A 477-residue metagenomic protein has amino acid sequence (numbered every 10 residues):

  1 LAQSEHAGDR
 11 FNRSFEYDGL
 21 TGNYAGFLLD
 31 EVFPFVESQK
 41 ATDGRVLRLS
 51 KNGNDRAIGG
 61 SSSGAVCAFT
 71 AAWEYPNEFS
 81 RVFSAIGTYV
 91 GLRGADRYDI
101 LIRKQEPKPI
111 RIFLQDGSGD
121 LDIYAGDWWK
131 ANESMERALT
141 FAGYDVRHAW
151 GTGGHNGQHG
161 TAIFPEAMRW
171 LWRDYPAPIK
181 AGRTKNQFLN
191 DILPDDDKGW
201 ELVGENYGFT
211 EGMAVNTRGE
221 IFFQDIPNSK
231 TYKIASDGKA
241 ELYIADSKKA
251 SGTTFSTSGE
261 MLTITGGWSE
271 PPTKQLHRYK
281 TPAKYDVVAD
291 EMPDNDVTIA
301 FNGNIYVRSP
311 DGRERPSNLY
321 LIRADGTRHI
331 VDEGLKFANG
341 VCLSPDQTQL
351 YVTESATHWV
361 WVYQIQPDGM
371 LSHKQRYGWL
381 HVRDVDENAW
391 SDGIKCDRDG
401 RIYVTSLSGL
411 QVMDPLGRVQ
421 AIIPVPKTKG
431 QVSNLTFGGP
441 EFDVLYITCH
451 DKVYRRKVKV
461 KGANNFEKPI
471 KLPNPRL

Functional and structural regions predicted by a protein language model:
L1-A181: Non-catalytic cap/lid and distal C-terminal segments of serine-dependent acyl enzymes
K180-G199, N318, L371, N465-F466: Blade/loop signatures of beta-propeller domains
T184-F188, G199-K230: Beta-strand-rich domains and repeat architectures in extracellular enzymes and scaffolds, especially beta-propellers
G199-E205, G238-I244, A283-A289, T327-E333 (+2 more regions): A short beta-strand motif characteristic of beta-propeller blades
E205-E220, S247-T273, D290-N318, V331-Q349 (+3 more regions): Beta-rich, blade/repeat-based domains predominating in secreted/periplasmic proteins but also intracellular
I226, G266-W268, P310-G312, S355 (+5 more regions): Short loop/turn segments immediately following the C-termini of beta-strands
K230-Y232, K274-H277, S317-Y320, W359-W361 (+2 more regions): A short loop-to-beta-strand structural motif that recurs across blades of beta-propeller domains
Y363-M370, K457-N465: Short loop/turn segments immediately following beta-strands, especially the blade-tip and inter-blade linker loops
